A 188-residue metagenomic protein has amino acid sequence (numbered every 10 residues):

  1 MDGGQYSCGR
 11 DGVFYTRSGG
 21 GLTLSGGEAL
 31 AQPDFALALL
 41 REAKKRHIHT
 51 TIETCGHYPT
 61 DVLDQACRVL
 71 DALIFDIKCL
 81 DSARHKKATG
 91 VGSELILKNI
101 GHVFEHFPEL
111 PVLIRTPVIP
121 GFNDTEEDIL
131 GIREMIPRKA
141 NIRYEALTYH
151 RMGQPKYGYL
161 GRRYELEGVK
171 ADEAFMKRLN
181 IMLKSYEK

Functional and structural regions predicted by a protein language model:
M1-R68: Conserved Radical SAM active-site core
G3-Y6, D34-E42, Q65-R68, L95-K98 (+3 more regions): Alpha-helical scaffolding segments of alpha/beta enzyme cores, especially the outer helices of TIM-barrel or partial
Y15, H47, L70, F107 (+2 more regions): A structural signal for short coil/turn segments at secondary-structure junctions
Y15-S18, I48, D81, L95 (+1 more regions): Short, structured loop/turn "capping" segments at alpha-beta junctions
L22, T50-I52, L73-F75, V112-I114 (+1 more regions): Hydrophobic faces of well-ordered beta-strands that scaffold small-molecule active sites in alpha/beta enzyme cores
G27-D34, R84-I100, P120-G131, L166-K170: Conserved non-cysteine loop/helix-boundary elements of the Radical SAM core domain that shape
A29, G56-L63, L73-T89, V118-I119 (+1 more regions): Conserved radical SAM core fold
E109, V118-K188: Auxiliary Fe-S-binding modules of radical SAM enzymes
